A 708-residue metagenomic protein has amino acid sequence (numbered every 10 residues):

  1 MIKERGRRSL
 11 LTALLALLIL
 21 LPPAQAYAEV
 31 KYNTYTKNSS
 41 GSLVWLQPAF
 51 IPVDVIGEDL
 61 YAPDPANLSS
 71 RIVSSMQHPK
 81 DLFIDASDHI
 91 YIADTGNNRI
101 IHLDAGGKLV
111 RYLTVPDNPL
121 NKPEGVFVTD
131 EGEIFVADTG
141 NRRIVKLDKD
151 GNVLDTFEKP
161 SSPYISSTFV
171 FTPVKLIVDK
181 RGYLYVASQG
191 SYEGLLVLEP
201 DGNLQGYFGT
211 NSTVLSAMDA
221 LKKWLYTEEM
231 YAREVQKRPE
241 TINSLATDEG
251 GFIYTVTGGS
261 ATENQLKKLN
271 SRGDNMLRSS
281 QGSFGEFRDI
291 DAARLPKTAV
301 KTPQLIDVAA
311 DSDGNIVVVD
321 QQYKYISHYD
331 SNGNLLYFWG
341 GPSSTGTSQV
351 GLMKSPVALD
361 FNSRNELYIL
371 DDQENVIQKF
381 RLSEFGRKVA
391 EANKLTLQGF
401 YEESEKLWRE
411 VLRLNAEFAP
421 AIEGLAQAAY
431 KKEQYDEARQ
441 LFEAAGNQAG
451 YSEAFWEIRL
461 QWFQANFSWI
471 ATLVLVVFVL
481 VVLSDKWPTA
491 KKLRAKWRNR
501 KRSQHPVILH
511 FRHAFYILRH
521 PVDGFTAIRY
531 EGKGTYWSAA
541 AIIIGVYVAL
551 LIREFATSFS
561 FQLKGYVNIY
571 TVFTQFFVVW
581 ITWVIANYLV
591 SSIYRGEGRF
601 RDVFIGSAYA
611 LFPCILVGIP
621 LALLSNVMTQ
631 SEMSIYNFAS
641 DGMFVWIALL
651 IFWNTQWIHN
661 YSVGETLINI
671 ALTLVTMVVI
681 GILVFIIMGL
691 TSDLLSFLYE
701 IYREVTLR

Functional and structural regions predicted by a protein language model:
Y27-I422: Eukaryotic scaffold repeat domains enriched in small/polar residues
A421, A454-F455: TPR alpha-solenoid repeat register
Y430-S452: TPR/TPR-like (Sel1-like) alpha-helical repeat modules
F455-V474: Juxtamembrane/start-of-transmembrane alpha-helix segments at the extracytoplasmic/lumenal side of membrane anchors
L475-A490: Alpha-helical transmembrane segments
Q504-R601: Selected alpha-helical membrane-embedding segments in polytopic membrane proteins
Y570-T574, W583-F685: Hydrophobic alpha-helical transmembrane segments and adjacent short intramembrane/lumenal linkers of inner/organellar
